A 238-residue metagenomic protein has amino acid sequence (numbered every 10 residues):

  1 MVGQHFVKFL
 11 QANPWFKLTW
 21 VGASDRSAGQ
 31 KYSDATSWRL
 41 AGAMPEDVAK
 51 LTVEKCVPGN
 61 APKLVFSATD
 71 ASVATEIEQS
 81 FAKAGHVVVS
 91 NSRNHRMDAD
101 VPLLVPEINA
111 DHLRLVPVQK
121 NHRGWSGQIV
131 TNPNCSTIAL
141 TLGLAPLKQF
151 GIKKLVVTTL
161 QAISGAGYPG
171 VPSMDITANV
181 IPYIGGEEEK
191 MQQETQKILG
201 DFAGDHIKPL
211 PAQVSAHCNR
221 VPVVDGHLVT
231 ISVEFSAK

Functional and structural regions predicted by a protein language model:
M1-Y183, H206-I207, Q213, A237: N-terminal Rossmann-like NAD(P) cofactor-binding subdomain of oxidoreductases, focused on the glycine-rich
P58, T177-K238: Contiguous C-terminal substrate-recognition/catalytic subdomains in enzyme active sites
